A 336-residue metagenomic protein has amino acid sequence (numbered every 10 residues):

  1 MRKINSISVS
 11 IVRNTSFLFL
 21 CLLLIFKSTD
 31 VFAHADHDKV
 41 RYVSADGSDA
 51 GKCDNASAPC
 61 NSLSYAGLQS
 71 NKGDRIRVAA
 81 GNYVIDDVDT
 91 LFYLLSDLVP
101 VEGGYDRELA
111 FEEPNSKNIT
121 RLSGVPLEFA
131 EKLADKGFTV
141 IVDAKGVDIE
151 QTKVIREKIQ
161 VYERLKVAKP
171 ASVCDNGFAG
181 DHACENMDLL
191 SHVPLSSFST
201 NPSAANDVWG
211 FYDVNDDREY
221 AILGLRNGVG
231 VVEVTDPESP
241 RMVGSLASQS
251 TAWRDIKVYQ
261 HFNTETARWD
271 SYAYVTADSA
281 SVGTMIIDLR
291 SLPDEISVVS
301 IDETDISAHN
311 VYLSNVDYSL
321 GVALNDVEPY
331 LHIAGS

Functional and structural regions predicted by a protein language model:
R2-L18: Bacterial N-terminal signal peptides that target proteins for export
F32-Y65, N82: Right-handed parallel beta-helix/beta-solenoid
S44-D46, A79-G81, G104-Y105, L225-N227 (+2 more regions): Active-site-proximal beta-strand/loop segments in catalytic clefts of secreted hydrolases
N61-G81, G210-V229: N-terminal, post-signal-peptide region of Sec/Tat-exported proteins
K72-P100, G104-L109: N-terminal extracellular ligand-recognition/capping segment immediately after the signal peptide
E112-S336: Feature marking well-ordered beta-strand scaffolds used for ligand recognition
